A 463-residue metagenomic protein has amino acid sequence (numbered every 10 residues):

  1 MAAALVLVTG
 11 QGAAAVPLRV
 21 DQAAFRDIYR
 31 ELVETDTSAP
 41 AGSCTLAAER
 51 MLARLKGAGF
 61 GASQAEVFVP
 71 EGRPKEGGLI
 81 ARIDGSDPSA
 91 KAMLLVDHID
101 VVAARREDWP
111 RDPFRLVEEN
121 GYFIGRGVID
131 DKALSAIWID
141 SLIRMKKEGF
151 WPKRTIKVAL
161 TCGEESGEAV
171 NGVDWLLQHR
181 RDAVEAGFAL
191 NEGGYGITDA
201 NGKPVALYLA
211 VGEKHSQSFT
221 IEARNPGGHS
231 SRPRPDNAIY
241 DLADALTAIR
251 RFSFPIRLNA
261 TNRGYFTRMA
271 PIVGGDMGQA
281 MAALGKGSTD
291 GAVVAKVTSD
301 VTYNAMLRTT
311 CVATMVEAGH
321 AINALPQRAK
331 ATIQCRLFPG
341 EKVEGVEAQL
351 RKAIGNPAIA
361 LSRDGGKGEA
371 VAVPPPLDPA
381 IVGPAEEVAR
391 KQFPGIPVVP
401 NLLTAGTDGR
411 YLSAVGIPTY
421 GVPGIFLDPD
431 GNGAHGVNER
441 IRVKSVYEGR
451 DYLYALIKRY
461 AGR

Functional and structural regions predicted by a protein language model:
M1-G10: Bacterial N-terminal signal peptides
Q11-A15: Sec/Tat signal peptide C-region and signal peptidase I cleavage site
V16-V128, S135, I139, M145-R154 (+1 more regions): Acidic/His- and Gly-rich active-site-bordering loop/insert found across diverse amide/peptide-bond hydrolases
L18-R26, T37-A48, P74, V128-D131 (+8 more regions): Solvent-exposed, acidic/flexible segments
S38-P40, G72-P74, S86-P88, I99-A103 (+4 more regions): Solvent-exposed loop/turn segments at secondary-structure junctions within structured extracellular/periplasmic domains
C44, A92, A104-D108, E168-V173 (+4 more regions): Short, solvent-exposed loop/turn and secondary-structure capping segments
R54, Y195-V205, L209-E448, Y460-R463: Metal-dependent amide/peptide-bond hydrolase catalytic core, centered on the "pita-bread" metallohydrolase fold
Y122-F123, I129-Y208: Acidic/histidine-rich catalytic neighborhood of metal-dependent amide-processing enzymes
